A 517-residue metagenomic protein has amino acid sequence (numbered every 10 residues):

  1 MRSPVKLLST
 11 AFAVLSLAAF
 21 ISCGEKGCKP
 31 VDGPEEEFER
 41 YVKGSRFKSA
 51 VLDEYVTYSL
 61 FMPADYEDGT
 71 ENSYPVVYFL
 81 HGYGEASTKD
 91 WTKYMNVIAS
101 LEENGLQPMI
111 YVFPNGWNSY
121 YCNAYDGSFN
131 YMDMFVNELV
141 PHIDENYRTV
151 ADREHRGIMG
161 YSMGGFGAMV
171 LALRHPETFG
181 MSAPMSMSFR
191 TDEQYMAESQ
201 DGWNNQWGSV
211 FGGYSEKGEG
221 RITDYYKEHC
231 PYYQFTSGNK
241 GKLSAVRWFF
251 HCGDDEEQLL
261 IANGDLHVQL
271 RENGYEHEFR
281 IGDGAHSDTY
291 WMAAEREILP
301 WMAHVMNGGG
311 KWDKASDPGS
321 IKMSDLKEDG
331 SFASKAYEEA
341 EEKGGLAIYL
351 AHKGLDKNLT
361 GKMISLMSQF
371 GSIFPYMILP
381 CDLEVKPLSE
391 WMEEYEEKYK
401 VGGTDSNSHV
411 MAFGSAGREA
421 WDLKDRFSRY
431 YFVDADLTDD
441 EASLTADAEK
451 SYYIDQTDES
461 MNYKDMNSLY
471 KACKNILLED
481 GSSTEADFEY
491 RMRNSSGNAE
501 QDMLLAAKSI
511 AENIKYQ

Functional and structural regions predicted by a protein language model:
M1-A11: Bacterial N-terminal signal peptides that target proteins for export
F12-L17: Hydrophobic alpha-helical targeting segments used for export or membrane insertion
A19-S22: C-terminal motif of bacterial Sec signal peptides marking the signal peptidase cleavage site
G24-Q517: Non-catalytic cap/lid and distal C-terminal segments of serine-dependent acyl enzymes
